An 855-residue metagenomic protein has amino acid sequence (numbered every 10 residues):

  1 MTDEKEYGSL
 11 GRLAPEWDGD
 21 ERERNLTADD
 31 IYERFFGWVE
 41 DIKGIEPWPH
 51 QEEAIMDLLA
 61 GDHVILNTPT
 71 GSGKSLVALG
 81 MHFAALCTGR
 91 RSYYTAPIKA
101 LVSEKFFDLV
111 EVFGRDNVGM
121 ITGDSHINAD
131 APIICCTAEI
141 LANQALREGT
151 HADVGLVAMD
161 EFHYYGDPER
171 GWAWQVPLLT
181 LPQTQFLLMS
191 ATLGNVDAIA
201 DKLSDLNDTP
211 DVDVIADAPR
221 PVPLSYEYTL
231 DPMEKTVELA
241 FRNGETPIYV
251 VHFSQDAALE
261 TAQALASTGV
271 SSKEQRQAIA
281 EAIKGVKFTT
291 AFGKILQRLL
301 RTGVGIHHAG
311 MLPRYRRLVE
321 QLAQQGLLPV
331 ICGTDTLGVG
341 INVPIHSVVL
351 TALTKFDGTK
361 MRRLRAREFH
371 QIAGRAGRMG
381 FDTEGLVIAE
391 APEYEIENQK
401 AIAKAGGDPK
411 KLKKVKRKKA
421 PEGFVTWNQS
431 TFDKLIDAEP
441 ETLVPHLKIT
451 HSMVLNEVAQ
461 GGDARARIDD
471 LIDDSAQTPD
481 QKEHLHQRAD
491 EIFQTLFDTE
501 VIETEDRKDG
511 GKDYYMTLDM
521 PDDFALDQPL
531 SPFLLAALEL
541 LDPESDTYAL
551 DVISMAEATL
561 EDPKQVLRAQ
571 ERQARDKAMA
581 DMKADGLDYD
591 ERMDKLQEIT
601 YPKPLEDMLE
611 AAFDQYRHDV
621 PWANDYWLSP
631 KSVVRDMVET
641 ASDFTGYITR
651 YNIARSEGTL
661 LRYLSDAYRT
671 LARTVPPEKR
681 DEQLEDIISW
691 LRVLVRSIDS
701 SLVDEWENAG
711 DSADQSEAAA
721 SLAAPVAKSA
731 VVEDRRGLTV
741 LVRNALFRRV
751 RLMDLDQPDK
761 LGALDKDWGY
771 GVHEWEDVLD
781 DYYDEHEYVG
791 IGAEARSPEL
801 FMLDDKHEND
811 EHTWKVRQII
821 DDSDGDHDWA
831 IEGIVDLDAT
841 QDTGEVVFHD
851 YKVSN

Functional and structural regions predicted by a protein language model:
M1-V64, R90, V270-R301: Helicase-associated low-complexity/disordered flanking segments
W38, I42-T229, P247-S272, H307: Conserved P-loop/Walker A NTP-binding site and adjacent catalytic elements of P-loop NTPases
Y93-T95, S103, V110-G119, Q255-V330 (+1 more regions): Conserved C-terminal RecA-like helicase domain
D130-L146, T302-R316, L322-N342: Conserved two-lobed SF2 helicase motor
V154-V157, V330-K355, E384-E390: A short beta-strand element within the Helicase C-terminal
E227-F253, E260-Q263, R317-G326: Conserved interdomain hinge at the start of the Helicase C-terminal
G305, Q324-Q325, D408-K411, K416-D759 (+3 more regions): Non-catalytic terminal extensions of ATP-dependent helicases
S347-L350, T354-D357, R362-G407: Conserved segment of the helicase C-terminal RecA-like domain
